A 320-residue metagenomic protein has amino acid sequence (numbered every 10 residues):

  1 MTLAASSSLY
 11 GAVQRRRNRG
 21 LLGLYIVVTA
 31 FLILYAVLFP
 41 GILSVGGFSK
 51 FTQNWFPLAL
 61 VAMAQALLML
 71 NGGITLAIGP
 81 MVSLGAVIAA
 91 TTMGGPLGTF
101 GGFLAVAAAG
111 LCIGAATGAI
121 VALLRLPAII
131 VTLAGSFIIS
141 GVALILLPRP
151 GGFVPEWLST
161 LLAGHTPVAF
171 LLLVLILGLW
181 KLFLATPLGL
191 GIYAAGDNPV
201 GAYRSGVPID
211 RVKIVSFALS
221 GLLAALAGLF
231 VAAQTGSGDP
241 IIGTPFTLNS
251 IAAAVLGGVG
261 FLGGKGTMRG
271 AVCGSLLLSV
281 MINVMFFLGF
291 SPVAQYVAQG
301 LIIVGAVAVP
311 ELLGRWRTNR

Functional and structural regions predicted by a protein language model:
M1-I33, V37, L177-L179, D197 (+2 more regions): Cytosolic-side transmembrane-helix boundaries in multi-pass membrane proteins
V13-L21, V45-Q53, L97-G101, W157-A169 (+2 more regions): Interfacial loop-to-helix junctions that mark the boundaries of transmembrane helices in multi-pass membrane
L21-I26, F51, A59, P80-L84 (+7 more regions): Hydrophobic alpha-helical transmembrane segments
A30, Y35, F39, L161-A195 (+5 more regions): Alpha-helical transmembrane segments of multi-pass integral membrane proteins
A30-G41, V45-P96, I120-L124, A254-M268 (+1 more regions): Single transmembrane alpha-helix segments in multi-pass membrane proteins
P96-F137, C273-L278: Alpha-helical transmembrane segments within multi-pass membrane transporters and channels
L124, A128-T186, V212-V215, Q234-G243 (+2 more regions): Transmembrane helix-bundle core of multi-pass membrane transporters and related energy-transducing complexes
A224, G238-G300: Transmembrane alpha-helical segments in multi-pass inner-membrane proteins
